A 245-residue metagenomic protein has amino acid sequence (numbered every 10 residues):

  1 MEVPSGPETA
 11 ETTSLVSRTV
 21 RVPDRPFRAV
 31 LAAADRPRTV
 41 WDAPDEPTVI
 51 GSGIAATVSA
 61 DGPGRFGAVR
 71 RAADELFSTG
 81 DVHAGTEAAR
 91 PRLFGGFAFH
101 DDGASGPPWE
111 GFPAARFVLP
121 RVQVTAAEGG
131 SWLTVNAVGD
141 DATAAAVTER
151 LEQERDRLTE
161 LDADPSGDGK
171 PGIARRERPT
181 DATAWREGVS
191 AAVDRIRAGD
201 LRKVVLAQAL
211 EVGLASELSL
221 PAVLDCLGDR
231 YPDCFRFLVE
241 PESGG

Functional and structural regions predicted by a protein language model:
M1-G245: Signature of the chorismate-utilizing enzyme
